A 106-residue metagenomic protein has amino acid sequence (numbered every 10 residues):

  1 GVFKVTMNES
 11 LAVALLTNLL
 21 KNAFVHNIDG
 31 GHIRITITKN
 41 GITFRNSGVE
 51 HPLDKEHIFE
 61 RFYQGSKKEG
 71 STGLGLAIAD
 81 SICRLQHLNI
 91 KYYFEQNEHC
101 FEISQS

Functional and structural regions predicted by a protein language model:
K4-M7: Conserved micro-motifs of the catalytic ATP-binding
A12-L16: A residue-level detector for a conserved hydrophobic packing site within the catalytic ATP-binding domain
N22-F24: Short helix-loop "hinge" at the ATP-lid/N-box region of the Bergerat-fold HATPase_c
G30-G41: Short beta-strand/loop element within the Bergerat-fold HATPase_c
E50-F62: Short conserved segment of the HATPase_c
G75, A79: Short alpha-helical Gxxx[C/S/T] motif in the catalytic ATP-binding
L88-Y92: Conserved glycine-rich
